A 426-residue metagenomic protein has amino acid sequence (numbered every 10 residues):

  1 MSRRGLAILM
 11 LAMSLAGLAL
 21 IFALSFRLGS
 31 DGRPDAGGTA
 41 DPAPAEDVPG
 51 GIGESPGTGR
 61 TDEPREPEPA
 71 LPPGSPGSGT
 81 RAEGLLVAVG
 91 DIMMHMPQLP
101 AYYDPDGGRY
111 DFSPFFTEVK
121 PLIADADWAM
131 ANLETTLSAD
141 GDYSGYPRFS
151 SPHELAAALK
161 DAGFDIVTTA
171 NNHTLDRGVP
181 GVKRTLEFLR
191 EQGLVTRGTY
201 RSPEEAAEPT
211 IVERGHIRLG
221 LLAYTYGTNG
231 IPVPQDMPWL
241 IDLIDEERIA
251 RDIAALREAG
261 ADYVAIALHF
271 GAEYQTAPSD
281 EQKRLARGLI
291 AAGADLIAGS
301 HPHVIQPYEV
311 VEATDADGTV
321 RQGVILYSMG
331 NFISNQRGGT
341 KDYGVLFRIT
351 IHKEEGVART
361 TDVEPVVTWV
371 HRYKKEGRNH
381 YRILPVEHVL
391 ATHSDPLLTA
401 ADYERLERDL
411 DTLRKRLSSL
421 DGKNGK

Functional and structural regions predicted by a protein language model:
S2-K426: Acidic, metal/ion-coordinating pockets
